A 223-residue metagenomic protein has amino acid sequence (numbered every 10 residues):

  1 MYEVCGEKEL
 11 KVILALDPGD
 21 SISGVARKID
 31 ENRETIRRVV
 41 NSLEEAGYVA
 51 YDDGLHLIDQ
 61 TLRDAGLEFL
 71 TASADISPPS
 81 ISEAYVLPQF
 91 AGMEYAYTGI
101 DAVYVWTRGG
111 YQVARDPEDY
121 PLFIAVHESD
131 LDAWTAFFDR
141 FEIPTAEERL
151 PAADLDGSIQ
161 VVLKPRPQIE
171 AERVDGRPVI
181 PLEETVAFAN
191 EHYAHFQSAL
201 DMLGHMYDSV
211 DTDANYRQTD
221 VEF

Functional and structural regions predicted by a protein language model:
M1-E9, G54-D75: Short, cationic-aromatic polyanion-contact patches
E7-K8, D20, P181: Alpha-helix N-cap/N′ positions at the starts of helices
K8-V12, L16: Short alpha-helical "packing" element that flanks the helix-turn-helix/winged-helix DNA-binding module
L16-I29: Short acidic, hydrophobic short linear motifs in intrinsically disordered regions
D30-E45: Short amphipathic alpha-helical interaction segments
E44-G54: A short, conserved structural fragment
S73-F138: Active-site nucleotide-donor binding segment shared across nucleotidyl transfer reactions
Y111-F223: Phosphate-handling catalytic interfaces
